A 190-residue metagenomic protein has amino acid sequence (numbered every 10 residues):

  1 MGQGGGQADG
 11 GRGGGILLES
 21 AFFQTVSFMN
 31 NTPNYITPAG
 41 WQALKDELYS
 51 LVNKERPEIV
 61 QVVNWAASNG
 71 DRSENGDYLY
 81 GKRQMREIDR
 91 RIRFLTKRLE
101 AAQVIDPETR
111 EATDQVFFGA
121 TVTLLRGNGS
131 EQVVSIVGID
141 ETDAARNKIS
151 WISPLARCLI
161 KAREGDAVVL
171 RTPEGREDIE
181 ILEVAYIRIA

Functional and structural regions predicted by a protein language model:
G4-D9: Ser/Thr/Pro/Gly-rich low-complexity, intrinsically disordered segments
G11-F28: Short, Lys/Arg-enriched N-terminal segments with co-localized hydrophobic residues within the first ~10-30 amino acids
T25-Y49, N53-R90, A190: N-terminal cationic and glycine-rich segments that engage phosphates or anionic surfaces
N31, D46, S73, L99-E100 (+3 more regions): Residue-level signal for pocket-adjacent positions within structured domains
L51-K54, V62, A66, R91 (+4 more regions): Conserved, well-folded catalytic cores of nucleic-acid-processing and energy-transducing macromolecular machines
G76-R110, D114: Internal alpha/beta loop-helix hairpins
I105-Y186: Non-DNA-binding regulatory cores of transcription-related proteins, predominantly C-terminal effector-binding
